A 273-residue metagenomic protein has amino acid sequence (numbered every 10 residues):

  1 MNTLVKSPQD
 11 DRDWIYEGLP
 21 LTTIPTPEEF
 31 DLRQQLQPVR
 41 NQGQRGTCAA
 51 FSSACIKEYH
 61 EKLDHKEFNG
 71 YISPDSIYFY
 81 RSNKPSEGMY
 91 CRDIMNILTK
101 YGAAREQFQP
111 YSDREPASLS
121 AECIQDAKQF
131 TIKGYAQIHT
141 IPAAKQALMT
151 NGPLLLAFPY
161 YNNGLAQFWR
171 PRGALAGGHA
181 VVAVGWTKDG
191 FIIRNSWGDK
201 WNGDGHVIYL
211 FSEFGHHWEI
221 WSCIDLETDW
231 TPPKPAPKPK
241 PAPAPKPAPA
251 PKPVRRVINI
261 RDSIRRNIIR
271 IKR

Functional and structural regions predicted by a protein language model:
M1-I72, S86-E106, P232: Structured alpha-helical subdomains that flank or immediately precede key functional sites
N2-V5, T26, A54-E58, R81-R194 (+1 more regions): Predominantly the structural core of cysteine protease catalytic domains
L4, R12-D13, R33, W197 (+2 more regions): Intrinsic disorder/low-complexity detector
P8, C223, A244, A248-A250 (+1 more regions): Compositionally biased regions
E67, S73, C223, V257-I260 (+1 more regions): Intrinsically disordered, low-complexity peptide-like regions
F68-Y80, I192-N195: Beta-strand segments within the central parallel beta-sheet cores of soluble alpha/beta enzyme folds
T231-I258: Acidic, proline-/serine-/threonine-rich low-complexity intrinsically disordered repeat tracts
P251-R273: Short, low-complexity, charged amphipathic interaction modules
